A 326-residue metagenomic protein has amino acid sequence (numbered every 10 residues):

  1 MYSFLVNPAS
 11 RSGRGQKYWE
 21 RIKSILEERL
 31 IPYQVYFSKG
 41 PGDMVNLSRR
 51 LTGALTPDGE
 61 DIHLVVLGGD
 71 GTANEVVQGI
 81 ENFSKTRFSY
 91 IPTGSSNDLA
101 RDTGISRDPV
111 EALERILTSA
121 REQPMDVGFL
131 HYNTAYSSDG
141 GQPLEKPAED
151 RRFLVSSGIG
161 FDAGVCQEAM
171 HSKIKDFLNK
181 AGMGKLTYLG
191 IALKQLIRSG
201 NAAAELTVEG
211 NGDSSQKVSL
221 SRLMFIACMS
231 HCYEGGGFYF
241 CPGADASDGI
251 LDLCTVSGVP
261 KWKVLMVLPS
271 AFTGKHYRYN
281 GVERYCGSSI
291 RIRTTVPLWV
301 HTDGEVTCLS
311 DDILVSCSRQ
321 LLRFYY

Functional and structural regions predicted by a protein language model:
M1-L64, N74, Q78-N82, E111-L113 (+1 more regions): ATP/NTP phosphate-donor binding region
S3, R29, N82-S89, T93-M224: Catalytic core of DAGKc-family lipid kinases
P8, L67-G69, I91-G94: Glycine-rich beta-strand-to-loop/alpha-helix junction loops that act as flexible
G15, G210-L220, Y239-Y326: ATP/nucleoside-binding phosphotransfer catalytic cores, i.e., glycine-rich phosphate-binding loops
Q16-Y18, V77-I80, R101-T103, Q167 (+1 more regions): Short amphipathic alpha-helical segments
Y36, V65, S89-I91, C254: Hydrophobic/aromatic beta-strand patches that form the interior of the parallel beta-sheet core in alpha/beta enzyme
T72, I226, G304: Conserved Motif II region of HX4D acyltransferases
G158, D162, F225-C241: Glycine-rich phosphate/pyrophosphate-binding beta-alpha loops
